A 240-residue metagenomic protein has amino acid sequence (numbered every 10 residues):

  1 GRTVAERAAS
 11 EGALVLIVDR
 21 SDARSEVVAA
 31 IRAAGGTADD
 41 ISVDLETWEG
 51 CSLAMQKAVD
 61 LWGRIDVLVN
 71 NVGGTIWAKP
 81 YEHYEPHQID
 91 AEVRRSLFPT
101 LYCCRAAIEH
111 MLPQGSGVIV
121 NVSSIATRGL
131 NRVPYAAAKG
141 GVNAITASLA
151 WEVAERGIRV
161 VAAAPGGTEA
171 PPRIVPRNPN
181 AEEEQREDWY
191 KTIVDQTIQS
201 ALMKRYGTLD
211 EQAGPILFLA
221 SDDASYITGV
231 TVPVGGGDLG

Functional and structural regions predicted by a protein language model:
G1-L16: Canonical Rossmann dinucleotide-binding motif of NAD(H)/NADP(H)-dependent dehydrogenases/reductases, specifically
S42-A54, P86, D210-E211: The beta1-alpha1 cofactor-binding region of Rossmann-like NAD(H)/NADP(H)-dependent oxidoreductases
D66, E82-Y102, S116, V120 (+2 more regions): Catalytic Tyr-X3-Lys loop
T75-D90, P113, N131-P134, R173-N178 (+2 more regions): Conserved mid-core segment of classical short-chain dehydrogenase/reductases
A78, I216-L217, T228-G240: Short C-terminal tail/terminal secondary-structure segment of NAD(P)H-dependent dehydrogenase/reductase domains
C104, A138, T146: Active-site helix of classical SDR
E109, W151-E155, S225: Alpha-helical segment proximal to the catalytic Tyr-Lys
E155, G167-S200: A glycine/serine/threonine-rich, flexible loop-to-helix segment that serves as the NAD(P) cofactor-binding "lid"
